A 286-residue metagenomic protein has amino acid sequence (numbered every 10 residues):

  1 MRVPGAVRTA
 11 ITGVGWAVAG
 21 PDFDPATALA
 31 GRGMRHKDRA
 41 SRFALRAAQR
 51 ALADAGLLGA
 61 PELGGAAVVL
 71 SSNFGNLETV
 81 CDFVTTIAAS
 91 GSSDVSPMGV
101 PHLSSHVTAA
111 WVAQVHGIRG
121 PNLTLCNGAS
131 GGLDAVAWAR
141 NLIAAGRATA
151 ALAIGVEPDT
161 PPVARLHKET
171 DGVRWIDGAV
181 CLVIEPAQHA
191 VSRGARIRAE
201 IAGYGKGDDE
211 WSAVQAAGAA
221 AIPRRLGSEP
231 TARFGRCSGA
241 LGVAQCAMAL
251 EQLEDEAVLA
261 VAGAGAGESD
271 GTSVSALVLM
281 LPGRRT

Functional and structural regions predicted by a protein language model:
M1-P121, L133, N141-A144, G155-T286: Conserved "HGTGT" condensation-loop signature of ketosynthase/thiolase-family condensing enzymes that catalyze
L125-C126: Membrane-interface segments at transmembrane-helix boundaries
A129: Glycine-rich, Trp-frequent "lid" loop and neighboring beta-strands that shape and gate the flavin cofactor pocket
W138: Internal active-site segments that recognize and position negatively charged phosphoryl groups and nucleotide moieties
A151-A153: A short, conserved acidic/glycine-rich loop-to-beta-strand motif that forms the donor nucleotide-sugar/metal
